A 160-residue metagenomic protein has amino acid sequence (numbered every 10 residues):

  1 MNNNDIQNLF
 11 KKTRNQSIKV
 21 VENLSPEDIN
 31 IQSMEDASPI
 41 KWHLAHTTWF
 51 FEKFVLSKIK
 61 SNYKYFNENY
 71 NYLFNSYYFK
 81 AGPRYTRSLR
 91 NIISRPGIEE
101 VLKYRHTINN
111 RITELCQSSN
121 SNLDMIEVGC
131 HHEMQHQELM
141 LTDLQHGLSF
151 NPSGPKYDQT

Functional and structural regions predicted by a protein language model:
M1-I29: N-terminal regions that are enriched for targeting/export leaders and immediately downstream pro/stem segments
M1-N3, S94, K156-T160: Short, contiguous pre-domain boundary segments
N2, T13, F66, Y70 (+2 more regions): Alpha-helical structural motif
I6, D36, I40, L44 (+2 more regions): Short secondary-structure transition/capping motifs
Q7, K11, E52-K64, I98 (+1 more regions): Anionic, Ser/Thr-rich low-complexity intrinsically disordered regions
L9, S76-V128: Acidic/histidine-rich alpha-helical segments that form the ligand environment of transition-metal centers
T13-V20, F50, Y104, I108-R111: Amphipathic, well-ordered alpha-helical segments in soluble domains
E27-P83, Q117-T160: Short, contiguous alpha-helical
